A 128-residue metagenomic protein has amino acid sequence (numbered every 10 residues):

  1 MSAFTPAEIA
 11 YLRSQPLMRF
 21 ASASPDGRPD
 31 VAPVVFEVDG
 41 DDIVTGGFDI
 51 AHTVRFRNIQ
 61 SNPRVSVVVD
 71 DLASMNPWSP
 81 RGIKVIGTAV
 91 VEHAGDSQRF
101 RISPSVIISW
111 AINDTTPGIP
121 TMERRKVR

Functional and structural regions predicted by a protein language model:
M1-R19: Short, basic/aromatic recognition patches
F4, E92-R128: C-terminal edge-of-domain segments
F4-A7, V31-A32, H52-V54: A generic local structural motif
R13, D39, S61-P63: Residue-level preference for short coil/turn positions at secondary-structure junctions
R13-Q15, R28-P29, G82, A94: Short solvent-exposed loop/turn micro-motifs enriched in small/polar/acidic residues
P16-I50, V67: Short beta-strand segments
D39-G40, H52-R55, G118-I119: A short local loop/turn or secondary-structure capping micro-motif enriched for an aromatic residue
D49-I107: Short, structured beta-strand-loop surface elements
